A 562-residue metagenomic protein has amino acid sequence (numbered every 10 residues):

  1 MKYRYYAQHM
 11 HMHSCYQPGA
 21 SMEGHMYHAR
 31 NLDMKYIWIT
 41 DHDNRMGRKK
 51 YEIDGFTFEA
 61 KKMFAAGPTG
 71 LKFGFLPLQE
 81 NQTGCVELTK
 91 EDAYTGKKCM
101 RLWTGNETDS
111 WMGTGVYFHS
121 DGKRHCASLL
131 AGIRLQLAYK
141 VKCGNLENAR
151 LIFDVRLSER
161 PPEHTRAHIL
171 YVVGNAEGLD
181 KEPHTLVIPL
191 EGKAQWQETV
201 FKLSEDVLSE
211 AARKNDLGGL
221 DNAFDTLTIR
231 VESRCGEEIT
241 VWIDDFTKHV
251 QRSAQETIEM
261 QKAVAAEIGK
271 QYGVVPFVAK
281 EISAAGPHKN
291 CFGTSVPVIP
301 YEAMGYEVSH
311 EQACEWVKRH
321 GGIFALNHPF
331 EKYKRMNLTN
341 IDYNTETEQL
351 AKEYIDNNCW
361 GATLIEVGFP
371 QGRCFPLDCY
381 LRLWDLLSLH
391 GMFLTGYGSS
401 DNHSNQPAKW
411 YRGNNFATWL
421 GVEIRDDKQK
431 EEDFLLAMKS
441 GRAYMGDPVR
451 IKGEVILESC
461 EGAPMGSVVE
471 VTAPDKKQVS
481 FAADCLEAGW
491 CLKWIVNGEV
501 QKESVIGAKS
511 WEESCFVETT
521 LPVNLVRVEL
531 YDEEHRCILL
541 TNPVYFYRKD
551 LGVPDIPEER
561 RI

Functional and structural regions predicted by a protein language model:
M1-A127, A131-A138, A149-W196, S204 (+2 more regions): Extended, charged catalytic domains and RNA/DNA-binding interfaces, predominantly in divalent-metal-using enzymes
L146: Active-site donor-binding segments of glycosyltransferases and PAPS-dependent sulfotransferases
